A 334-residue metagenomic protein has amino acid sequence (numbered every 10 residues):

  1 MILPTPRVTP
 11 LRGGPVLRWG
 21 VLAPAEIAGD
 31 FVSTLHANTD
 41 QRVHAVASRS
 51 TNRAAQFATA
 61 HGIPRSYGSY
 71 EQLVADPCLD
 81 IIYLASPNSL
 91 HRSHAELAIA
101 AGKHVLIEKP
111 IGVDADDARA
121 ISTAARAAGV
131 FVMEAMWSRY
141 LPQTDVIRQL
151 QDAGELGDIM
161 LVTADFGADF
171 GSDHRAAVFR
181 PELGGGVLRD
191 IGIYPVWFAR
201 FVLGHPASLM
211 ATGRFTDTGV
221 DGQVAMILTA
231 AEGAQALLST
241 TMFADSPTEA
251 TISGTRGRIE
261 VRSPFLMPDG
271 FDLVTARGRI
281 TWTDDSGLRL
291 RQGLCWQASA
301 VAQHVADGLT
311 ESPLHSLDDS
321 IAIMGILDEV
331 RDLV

Functional and structural regions predicted by a protein language model:
M1-G13, I81-Y83, A300-V334: C-terminal helix-rich "cap/oligomerization" subdomain common to oxidoreductases
M1-H61: N-terminal Rossmann-like dinucleotide-binding module
M1-L3, R7, W197-P268, G293 (+1 more regions): Contiguous beta-strand/loop segments that form the cofactor/metal-binding neighborhood of enzyme cores
N52, H61-A124: Beta-loop-alpha module in the N-terminal Rossmann-like domain of NAD(P)-dependent dehydrogenases, especially those
Y67, I107, V132-E134, V261: Hydrophobic residues in well-ordered beta-strands that form the structural core
A120-W137, G157-M160, A164: Rossmann-fold dehydrogenase core element
S138-M210: Predominantly a Rossmann-like dinucleotide-binding segment in NAD(P)-dependent oxidoreductases
S286-S299, H315: Active-site loop of classical SDR/Rossmann-like NAD(P)-dependent oxidoreductases, centered on the catalytic Tyr-X3-Lys
